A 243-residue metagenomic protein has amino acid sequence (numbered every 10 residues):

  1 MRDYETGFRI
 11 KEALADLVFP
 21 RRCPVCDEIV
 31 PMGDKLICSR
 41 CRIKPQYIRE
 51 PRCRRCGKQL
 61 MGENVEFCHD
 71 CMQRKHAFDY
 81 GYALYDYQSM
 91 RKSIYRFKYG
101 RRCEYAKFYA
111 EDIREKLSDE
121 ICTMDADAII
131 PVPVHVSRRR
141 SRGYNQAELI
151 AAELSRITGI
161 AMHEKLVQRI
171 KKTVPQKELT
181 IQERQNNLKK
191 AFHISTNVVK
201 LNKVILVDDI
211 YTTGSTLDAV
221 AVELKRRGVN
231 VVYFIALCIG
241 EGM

Functional and structural regions predicted by a protein language model:
M1-D208, T212-M243: Glycine-rich phosphate/pyrophosphate-handling loop used in enzymes and phosphotransfer proteins
